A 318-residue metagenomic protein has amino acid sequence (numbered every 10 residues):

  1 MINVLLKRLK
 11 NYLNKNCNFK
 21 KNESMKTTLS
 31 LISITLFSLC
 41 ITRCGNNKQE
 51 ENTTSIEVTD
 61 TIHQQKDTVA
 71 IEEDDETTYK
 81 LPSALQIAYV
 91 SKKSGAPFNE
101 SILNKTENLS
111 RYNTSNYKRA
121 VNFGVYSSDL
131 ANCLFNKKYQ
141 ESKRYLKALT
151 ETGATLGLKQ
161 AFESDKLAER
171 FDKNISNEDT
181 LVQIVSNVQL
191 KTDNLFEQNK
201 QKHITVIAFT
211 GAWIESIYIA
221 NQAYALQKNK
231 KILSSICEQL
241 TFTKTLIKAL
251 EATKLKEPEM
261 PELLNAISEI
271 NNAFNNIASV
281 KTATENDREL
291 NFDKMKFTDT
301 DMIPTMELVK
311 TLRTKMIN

Functional and structural regions predicted by a protein language model:
M25-L29: Positively charged n-region of N-terminal signal peptides that target proteins for export
L31-F37: Sec-dependent N-terminal signal peptides
C40-R43: C-terminal motif of bacterial Sec signal peptides marking the signal peptidase cleavage site
G45-N47: Bacterial signal peptide processing site
S55-E169: N-terminal Sec/ER secretory leader and immediately downstream segment of secreted/extracellular precursors
N177-M260: Extended amphipathic alpha-helical interaction segments
A249-N318: A cross-kingdom marker for long, charged
